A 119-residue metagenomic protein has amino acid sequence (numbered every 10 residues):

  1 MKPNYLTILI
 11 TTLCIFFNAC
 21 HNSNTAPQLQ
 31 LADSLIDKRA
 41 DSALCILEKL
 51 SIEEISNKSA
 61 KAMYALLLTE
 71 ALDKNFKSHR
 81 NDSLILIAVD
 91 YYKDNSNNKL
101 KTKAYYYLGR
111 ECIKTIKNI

Functional and structural regions predicted by a protein language model:
K2-I119: A "functional boundary" signal
